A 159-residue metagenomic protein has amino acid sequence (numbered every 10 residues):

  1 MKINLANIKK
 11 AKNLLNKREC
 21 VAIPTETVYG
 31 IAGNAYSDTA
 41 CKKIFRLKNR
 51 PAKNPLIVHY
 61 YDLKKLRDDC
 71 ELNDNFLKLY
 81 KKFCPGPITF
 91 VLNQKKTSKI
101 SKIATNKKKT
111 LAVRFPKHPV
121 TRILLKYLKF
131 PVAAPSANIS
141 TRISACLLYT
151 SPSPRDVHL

Functional and structural regions predicted by a protein language model:
M1-S151, R155: Active-site-adjacent structural elements in enzyme catalytic cores
